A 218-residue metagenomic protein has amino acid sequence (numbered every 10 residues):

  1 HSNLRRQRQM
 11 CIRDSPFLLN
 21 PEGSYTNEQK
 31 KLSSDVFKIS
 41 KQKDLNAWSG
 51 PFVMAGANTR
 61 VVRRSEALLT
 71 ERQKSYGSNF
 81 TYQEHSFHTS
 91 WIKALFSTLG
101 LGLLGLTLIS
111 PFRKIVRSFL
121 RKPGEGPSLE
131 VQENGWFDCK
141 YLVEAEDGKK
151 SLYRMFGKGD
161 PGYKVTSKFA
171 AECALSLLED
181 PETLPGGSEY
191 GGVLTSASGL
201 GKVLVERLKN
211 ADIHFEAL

Functional and structural regions predicted by a protein language model:
H1-R8, I12: Single conserved hydrophobic/aromatic residue that forms the stacking wall/gate of nucleotide- or nucleobase-binding
I12, L68, R72, L177-D180: Change "in soluble alpha/beta enzymes" to "in soluble alpha/beta proteins
P16-L152, K158-P161: Contiguous C-terminal substrate-recognition/catalytic subdomains in enzyme active sites
A55-T59, K164, K168, K202: Electropositive phosphate-/nucleotide-binding environments in soluble metabolic enzymes
F156-T183: A hydrophobic, small-residue-rich beta->alpha segment in the mid-to-C-terminal subdomain of diverse proteins
C173-S176, P181-L218: Generic C-terminus detector
